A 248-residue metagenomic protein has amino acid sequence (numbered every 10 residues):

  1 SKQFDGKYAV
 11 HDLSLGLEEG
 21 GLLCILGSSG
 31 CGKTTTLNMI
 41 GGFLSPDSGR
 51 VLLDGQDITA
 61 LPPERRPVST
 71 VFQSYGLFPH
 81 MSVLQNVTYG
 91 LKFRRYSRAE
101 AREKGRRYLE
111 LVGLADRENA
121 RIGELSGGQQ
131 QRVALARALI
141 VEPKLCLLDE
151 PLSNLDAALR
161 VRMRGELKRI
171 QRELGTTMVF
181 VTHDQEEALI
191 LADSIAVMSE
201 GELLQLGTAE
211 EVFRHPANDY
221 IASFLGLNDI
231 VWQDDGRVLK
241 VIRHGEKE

Functional and structural regions predicted by a protein language model:
L26-S28: The feature captures the beta-strand-to-loop junction immediately N-terminal to the Walker
G41: Helix-to-loop junction immediately C-terminal to a conserved catalytic motif
D57, K92, A99-R117, K168-R169 (+1 more regions): Conserved ABC ATPase "signature" region
R121-L125, Q129-Q131: Conserved ABC ATPase signature
I140-K144: A short, proline-enriched helix->beta-strand linker immediately N-terminal to the Walker B motif in ABC-type P-loop
E200-G201: Conserved ABC ATPase "signature" C-loop
L206-G207, H215: ABC ATPase "signature
